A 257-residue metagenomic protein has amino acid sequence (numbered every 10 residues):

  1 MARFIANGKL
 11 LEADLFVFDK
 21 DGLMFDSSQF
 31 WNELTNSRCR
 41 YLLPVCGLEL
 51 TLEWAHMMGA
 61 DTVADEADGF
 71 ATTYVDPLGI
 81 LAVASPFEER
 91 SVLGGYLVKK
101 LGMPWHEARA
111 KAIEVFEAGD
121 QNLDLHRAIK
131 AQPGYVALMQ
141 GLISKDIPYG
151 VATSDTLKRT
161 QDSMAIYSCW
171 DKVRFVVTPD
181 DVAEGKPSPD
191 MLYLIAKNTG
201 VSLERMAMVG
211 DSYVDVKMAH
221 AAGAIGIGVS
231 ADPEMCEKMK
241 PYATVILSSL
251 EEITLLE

Functional and structural regions predicted by a protein language model:
M1-F16, V136-G141, L157-E257: Asp-based, Mg2+/Mn2+-dependent phosphohydrolase catalytic module
A2-G69: Active-site neighborhood of HAD-like aspartate-dependent phosphohydrolases
E12-A13, V17, V83-F87, S91 (+2 more regions): Short, acidic loop-to-helix structural element flanking the phosphoryl-transfer center in phosphate-processing enzymes
L23, T153, D211: Conserved G/P- and acidic residue-centered "switch" motifs that form tight phosphate/ATP-binding loops in soluble
W31-L42, R90, A112-D120, R159-S163: Hydrophobic alpha-helical core bundles mediating ligand binding, dimerization, or RNAP-core interactions
P44, G95-K99, I143, A165 (+1 more regions): Short polybasic/polar patches that bind polyanions
W54-Q121, P133-S144: A metal-dependent, Asp-based hydrolase signature
L78-A82, R127, A183-E184, V245: Pocket-edge positions in alpha/beta enzyme catalytic cores
